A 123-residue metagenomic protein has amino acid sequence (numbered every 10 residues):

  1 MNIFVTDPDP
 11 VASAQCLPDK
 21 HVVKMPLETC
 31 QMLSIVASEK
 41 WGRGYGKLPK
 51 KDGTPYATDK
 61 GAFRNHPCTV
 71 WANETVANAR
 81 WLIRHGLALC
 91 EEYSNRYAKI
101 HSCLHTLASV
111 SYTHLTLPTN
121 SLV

Functional and structural regions predicted by a protein language model:
M1-S94: An N-terminal structural lobe/cap that precedes and organizes the functional/catalytic core across diverse proteins
E39, T119-N120: A very general structural signal that marks isolated residues within well-ordered alpha-helical segments
K50, H105-S111: A glycine-rich phosphate-binding loop feature that marks nucleotide/adenosyl-phosphate handling sites
K99: Substrate-binding/catalytic groove segments of enzymes that remodel or degrade extracellular structural polymers
T113-T119: Conserved small/polar residues in nucleotide/adenosyl-binding loops
